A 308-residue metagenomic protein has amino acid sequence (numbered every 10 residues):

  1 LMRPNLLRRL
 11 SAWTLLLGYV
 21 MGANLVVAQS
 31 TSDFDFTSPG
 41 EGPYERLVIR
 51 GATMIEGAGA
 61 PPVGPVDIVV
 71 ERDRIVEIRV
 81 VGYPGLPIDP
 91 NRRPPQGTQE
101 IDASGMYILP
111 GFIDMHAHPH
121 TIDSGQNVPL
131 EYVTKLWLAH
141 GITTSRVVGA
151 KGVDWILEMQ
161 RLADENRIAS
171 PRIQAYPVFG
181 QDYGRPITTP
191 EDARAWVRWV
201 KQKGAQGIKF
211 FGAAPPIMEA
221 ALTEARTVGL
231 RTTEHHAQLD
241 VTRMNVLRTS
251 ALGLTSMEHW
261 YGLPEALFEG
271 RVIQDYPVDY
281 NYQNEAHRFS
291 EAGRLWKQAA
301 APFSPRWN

Functional and structural regions predicted by a protein language model:
L1-R8: N-terminal secretory signal peptides that target proteins for export/translocation
S11-N24: Bacterial N-terminal signal peptides
V26-S30: Boundary at the C-terminal end of the N-terminal hydrophobic targeting segment
T31-P43, M54, A58-L109: Histidine-rich, glycine-flanked metal-binding segment
P43, A103-A117, P129-V241, N245-P302 (+1 more regions): Divalent-metal coordination cores built from histidine and acidic residues
P119-T121: Short active-site segment of divalent metal-dependent hydrolases/proteases that encodes the spacing between
